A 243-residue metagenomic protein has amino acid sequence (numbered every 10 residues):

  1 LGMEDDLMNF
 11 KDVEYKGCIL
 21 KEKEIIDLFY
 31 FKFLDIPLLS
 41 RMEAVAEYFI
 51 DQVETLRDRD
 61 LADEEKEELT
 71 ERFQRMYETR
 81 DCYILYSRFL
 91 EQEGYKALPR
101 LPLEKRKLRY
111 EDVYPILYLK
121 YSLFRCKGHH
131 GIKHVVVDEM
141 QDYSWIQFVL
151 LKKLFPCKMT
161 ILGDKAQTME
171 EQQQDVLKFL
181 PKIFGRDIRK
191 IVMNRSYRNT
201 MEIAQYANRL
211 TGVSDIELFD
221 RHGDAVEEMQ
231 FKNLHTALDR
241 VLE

Functional and structural regions predicted by a protein language model:
G2-H134, S144-F148: Conserved helicase NTPase catalytic core signature
Y95-R100, Y121-H134, Q141-E243: Conserved helicase motor core of SF1/SF2 NTP-dependent helicases
